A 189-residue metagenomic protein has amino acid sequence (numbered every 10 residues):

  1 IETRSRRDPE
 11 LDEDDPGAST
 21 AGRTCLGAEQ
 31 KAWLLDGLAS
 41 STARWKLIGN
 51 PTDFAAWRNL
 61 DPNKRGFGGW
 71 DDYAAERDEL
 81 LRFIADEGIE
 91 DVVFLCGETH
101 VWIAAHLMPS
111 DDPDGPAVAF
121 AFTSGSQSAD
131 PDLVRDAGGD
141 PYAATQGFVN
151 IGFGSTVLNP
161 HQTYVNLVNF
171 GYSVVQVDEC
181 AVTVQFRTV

Functional and structural regions predicted by a protein language model:
I1-V189: Metal-dependent phosphoester/phosphodiester hydrolase catalytic core
